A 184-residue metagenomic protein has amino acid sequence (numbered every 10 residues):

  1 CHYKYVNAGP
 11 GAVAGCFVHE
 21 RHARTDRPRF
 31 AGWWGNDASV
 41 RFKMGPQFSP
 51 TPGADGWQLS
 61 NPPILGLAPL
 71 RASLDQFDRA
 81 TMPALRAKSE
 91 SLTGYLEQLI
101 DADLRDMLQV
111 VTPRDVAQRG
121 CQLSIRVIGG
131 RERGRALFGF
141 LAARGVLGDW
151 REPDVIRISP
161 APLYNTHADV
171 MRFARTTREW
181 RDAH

Functional and structural regions predicted by a protein language model:
C1-A8: Conserved PLP phosphate-binding loop immediately N-terminal to the Schiff-base lysine helix in PLP-dependent enzymes
Y3, V18-A23, I128-G130: Short loop segments at secondary-structure junctions
A8-G11, F17-K88, G94: Active-site C-terminal subdomain of aminotransferase-like
G35-Q58, R71, Q98, V111-Q118 (+4 more regions): PLP-dependent class I/II
G53-D55, R119-L123, D154-I156: Short amphipathic alpha-helical segments
E90-E97, D101-R144: Conserved PLP-binding catalytic core of the aspartate aminotransferase-like
G130-H184: PLP-dependent enzyme catalytic core of the Aspartate aminotransferase-like
